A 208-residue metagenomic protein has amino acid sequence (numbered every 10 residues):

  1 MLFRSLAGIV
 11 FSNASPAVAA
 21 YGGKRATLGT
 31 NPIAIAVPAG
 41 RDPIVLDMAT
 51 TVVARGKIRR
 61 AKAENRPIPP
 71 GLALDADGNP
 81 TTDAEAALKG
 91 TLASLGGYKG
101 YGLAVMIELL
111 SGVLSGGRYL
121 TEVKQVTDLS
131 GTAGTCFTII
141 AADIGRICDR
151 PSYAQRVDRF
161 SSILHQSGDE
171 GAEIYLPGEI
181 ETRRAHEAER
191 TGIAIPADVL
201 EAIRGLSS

Functional and structural regions predicted by a protein language model:
S5-G8: Hydrophobic beta-strand scaffold residues
N13-S15, E179: Short, ordered loop/turn segments at secondary-structure junctions
V18-E85: Phosphate/diphosphate-binding glycine-rich loops and adjacent basic-rich segments that engage nucleotide
R25-P32, A49, G102-T135: N-terminal nucleophile
T50-V53, K99, I144-R146: Glycine-rich beta-alpha junction loops
R55-G116, S130: Small-residue-enriched flexible segments
L114, Y119-S208: Catalytic-core signal marking the mid-to-C-terminal active-site face
